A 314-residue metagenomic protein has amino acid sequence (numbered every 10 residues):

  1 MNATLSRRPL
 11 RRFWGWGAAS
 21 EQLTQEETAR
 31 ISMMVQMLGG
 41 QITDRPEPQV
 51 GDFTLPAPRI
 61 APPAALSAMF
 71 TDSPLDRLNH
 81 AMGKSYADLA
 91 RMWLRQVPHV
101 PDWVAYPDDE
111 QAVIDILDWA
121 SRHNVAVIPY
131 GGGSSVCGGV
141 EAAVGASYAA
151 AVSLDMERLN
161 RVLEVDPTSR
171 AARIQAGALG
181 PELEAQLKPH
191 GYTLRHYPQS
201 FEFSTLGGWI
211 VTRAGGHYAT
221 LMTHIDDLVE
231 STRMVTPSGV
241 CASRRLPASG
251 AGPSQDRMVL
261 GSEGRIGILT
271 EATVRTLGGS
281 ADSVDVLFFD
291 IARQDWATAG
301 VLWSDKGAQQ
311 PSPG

Functional and structural regions predicted by a protein language model:
M1-D118, V136-R170: N-terminal flexible segment immediately upstream of the FAD-binding catalytic core in FAD-dependent oxidoreductases
P62-F70, Q294-G314: Short amphipathic alpha-helix segments
N124-V127, V286: Beta-sheet entry/capping signal
V127-P129, P313: ATP-grasp fold ATP-binding core
N160-G307: FAD-binding subdomain of flavoenzyme oxidoreductases
